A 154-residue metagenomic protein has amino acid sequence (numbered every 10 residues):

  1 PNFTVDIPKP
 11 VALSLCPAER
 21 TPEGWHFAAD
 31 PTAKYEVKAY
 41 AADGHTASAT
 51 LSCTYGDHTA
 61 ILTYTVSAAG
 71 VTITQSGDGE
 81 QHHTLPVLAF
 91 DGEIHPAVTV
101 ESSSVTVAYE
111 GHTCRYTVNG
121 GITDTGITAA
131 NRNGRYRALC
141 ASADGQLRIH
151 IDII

Functional and structural regions predicted by a protein language model:
P1-P86: Catalytic and substrate-binding regions of extracellular carbohydrate-active enzymes, especially polysaccharide lyases
A47-C53, I73, V105-A108, G134-A141: Generic recognition of long tandem-repeat/solenoid scaffolds
E80, P86, A108-I154: Beta-strand-rich recognition/accessory modules
G92-S102: Short aromatic-acidic-glycine turn motif
